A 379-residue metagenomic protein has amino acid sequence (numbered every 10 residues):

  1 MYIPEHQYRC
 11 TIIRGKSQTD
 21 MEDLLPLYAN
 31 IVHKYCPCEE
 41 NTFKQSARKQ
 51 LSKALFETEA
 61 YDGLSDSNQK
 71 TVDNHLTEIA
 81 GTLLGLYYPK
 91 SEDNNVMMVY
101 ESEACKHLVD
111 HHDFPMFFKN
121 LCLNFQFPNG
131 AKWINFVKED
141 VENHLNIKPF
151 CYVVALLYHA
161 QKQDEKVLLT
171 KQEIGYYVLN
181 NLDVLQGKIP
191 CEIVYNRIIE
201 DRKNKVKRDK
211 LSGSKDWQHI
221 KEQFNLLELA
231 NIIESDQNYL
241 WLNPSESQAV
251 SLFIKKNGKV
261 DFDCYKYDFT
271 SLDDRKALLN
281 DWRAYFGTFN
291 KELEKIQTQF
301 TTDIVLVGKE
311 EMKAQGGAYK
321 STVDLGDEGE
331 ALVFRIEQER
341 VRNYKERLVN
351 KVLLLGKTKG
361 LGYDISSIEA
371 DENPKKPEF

Functional and structural regions predicted by a protein language model:
M1-T302: Donor-sugar nucleotide-binding helix/loop cap in glycosyltransferases
Y28, C151, I304-G308, Y319 (+2 more regions): Generic detector of bulky aromatic hydrophobic side chains
S67-N68, S214, K320, D324 (+1 more regions): A general structural-boundary detector
C191-Y195, Y285-K345: A short mid-domain helix/strand-loop element embedded in enzyme catalytic domains that forms or borders the active-site
T322-F379: Catalytic centers of nucleases
